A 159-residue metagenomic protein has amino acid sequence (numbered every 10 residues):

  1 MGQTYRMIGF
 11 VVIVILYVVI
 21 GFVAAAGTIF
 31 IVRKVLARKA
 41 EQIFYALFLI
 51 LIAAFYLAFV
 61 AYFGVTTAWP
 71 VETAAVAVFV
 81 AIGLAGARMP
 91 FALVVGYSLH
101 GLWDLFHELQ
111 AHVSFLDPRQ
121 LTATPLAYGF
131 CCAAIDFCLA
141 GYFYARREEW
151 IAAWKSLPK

Functional and structural regions predicted by a protein language model:
Q3-F10, V14-I20, R33, E41-I50 (+2 more regions): Functional transmembrane or membrane-interface alpha-helices that line membrane-embedded catalytic, ligand-binding
A25-V35: Internal transmembrane alpha-helix with an interfacial aromatic "cap," most often the third helix
L36-K39, F59-A68, A87, T122: Membrane-interface helix caps and helix-loop-helix hairpins in membrane proteins
F48-Y62: A generic, lipid-embedded transmembrane alpha helix
V60-F63, L99-Q110: C-terminal TM-helix exit segments that contain a strictly Trp-centered aromatic cap at the helix terminus
T66-V76: Membrane-helix interface/capping segments
F91-L99: Hydrophobic alpha-helical membrane segments of integral membrane proteins
